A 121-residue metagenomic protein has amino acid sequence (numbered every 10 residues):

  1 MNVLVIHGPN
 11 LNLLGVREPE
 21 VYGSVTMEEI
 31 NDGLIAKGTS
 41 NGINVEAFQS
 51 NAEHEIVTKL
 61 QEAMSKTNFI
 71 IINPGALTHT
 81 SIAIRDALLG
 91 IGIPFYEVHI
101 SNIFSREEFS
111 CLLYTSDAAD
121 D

Functional and structural regions predicted by a protein language model:
M1-V3: Extreme N-terminal starter segment of soluble prokaryotic enzymes
L14-E28: Glycine- and acidic-residue-enriched helix-capping/strand-helix junction motifs
E46-H54: Short beta->alpha junction loops
E55-K59: Short acidic active-site motifs
A63-I70: Short acidic/histidine-rich motifs immediately flanking catalytic phosphotransfer sites in two-component signaling
I72-N102: Mid-chain, well-packed structural core segment of small domains
R85-D86, R106-L113: Active-site-proximal loop->helix
Y114-A119: Conserved small/polar residues in nucleotide/adenosyl-binding loops
